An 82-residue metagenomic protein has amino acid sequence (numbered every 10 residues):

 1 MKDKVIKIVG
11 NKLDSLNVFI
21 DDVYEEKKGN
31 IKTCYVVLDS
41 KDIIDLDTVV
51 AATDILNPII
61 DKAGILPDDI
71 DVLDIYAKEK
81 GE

Functional and structural regions predicted by a protein language model:
M1-E82: Short Lys/Arg-rich amphipathic alpha-helical segments
